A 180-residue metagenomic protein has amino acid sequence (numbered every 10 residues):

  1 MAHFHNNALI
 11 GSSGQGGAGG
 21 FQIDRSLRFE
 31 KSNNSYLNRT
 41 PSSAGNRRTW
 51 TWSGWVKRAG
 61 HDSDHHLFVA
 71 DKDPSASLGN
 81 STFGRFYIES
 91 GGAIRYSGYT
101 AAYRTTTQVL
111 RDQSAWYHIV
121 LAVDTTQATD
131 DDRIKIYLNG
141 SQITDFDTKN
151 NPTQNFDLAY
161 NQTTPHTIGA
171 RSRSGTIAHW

Functional and structural regions predicted by a protein language model:
M1-R48, G91-A102, Q162-T167: Low-complexity, glycine/proline/serine-rich flexible segments
S32-R95, Q127-D130: Extracellular glycan-recognition modules
T40-S42, T105-R111, N155: Beta-strand-rich interaction surfaces with strong enrichment in secreted/lumenal proteins
G54, S114-T125, I136: Short tryptophan-centered beta-strand motifs in secreted/extracellular beta-sheet-rich domains of glycan-recognition
Y96-H118: Short, aromatic/His-centered strand-loop micro-motif at the edge of beta-sheets
A102, A159-W180: Extracellular glycan-interaction patches encoded by glycine-rich segments
D131, K135-Y137, Q142, S174-W180: Extracellular carbohydrate recognition
L138-P165: Short, solvent-exposed beta-strand-to-loop segments that form ligand-recognition rims of beta-rich domains
